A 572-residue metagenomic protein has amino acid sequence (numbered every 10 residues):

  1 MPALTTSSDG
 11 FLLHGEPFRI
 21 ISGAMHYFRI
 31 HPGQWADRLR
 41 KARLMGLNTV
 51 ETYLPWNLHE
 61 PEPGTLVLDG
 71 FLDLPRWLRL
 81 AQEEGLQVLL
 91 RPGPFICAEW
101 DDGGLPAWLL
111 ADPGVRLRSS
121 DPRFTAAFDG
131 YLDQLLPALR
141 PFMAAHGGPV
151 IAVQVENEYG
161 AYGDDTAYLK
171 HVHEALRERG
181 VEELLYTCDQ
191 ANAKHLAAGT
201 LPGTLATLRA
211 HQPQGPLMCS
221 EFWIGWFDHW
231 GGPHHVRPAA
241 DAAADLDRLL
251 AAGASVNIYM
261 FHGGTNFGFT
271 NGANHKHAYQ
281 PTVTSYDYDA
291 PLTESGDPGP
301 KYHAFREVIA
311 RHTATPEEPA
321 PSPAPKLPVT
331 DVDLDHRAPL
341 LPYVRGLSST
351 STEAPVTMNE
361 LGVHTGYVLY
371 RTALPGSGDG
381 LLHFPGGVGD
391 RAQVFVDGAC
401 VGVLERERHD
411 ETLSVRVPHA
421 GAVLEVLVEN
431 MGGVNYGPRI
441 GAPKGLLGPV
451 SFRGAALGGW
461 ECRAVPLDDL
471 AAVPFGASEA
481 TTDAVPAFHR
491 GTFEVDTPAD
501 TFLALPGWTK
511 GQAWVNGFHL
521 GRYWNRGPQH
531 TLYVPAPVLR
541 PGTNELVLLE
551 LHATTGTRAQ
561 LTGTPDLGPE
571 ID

Functional and structural regions predicted by a protein language model:
M1-T49, R79: N-terminal carbohydrate-binding accessory modules
I20-P32, P55-L74, L110-G130, Q154-D165 (+4 more regions): The substrate-binding groove and active-site-proximal loops of carbohydrate-active enzymes, especially glycoside
W35-D101, H173-E178: Aromatic-lined substrate-binding rim segments of carbohydrate-active enzymes
G64-G70, E83, G93-R118, L169 (+3 more regions): Aromatic- and acidic-residue-enriched segments that line the glycan-binding/catalytic groove of carbohydrate-active
L86, E178-G180, T204-T293, D297-A304 (+1 more regions): Catalytic-core region of carbohydrate-active enzymes that cleave or remodel glycosidic bonds
R123-L196: Active-site neighborhood of glycoside hydrolase catalytic domains
G380-F395, L424, F493-N516, Y523-W524 (+1 more regions): Aromatic-lined ligand-binding clefts that engage carbohydrates, nucleic acids, or primary amines
E429-E461, A553-D572: Glycine/proline-rich low-complexity spacer/linker segments in large multi-domain proteins
